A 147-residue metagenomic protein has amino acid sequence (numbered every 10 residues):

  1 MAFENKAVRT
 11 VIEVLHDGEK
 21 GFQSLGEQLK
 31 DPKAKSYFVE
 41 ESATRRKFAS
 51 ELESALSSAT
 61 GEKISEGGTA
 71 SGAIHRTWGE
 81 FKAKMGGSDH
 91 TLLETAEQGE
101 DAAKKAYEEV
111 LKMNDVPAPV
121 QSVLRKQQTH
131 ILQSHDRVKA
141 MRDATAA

Functional and structural regions predicted by a protein language model:
A2-K30, T91-D115: Alpha-helical bundle segments that constitute or directly flank the non-heme di-iron/ferroxidase center
F3-V11, P32-S50, D89-L93, P119-I131: Alpha-helical scaffold segments that form or flank carboxylate-/histidine-based iron centers
I12, H16-E19, S42, R46-A49 (+4 more regions): Generic structural concept
F22-L29, L56-A59, F81, M85-S88 (+2 more regions): Secondary-structure edge/capping motif, primarily at the C-terminal ends of alpha-helices and the immediately following
S36-S71, S134, V138-M141: Conserved alpha-helical segments that form or flank metal/cofactor-binding pockets of metalloenzymes
E51-K104: Carboxylate-rich helix-loop segments that flank metal/cofactor sites and access channels in metalloenzymes
G99-A147: Preference for long, well-ordered alpha-helical segments
